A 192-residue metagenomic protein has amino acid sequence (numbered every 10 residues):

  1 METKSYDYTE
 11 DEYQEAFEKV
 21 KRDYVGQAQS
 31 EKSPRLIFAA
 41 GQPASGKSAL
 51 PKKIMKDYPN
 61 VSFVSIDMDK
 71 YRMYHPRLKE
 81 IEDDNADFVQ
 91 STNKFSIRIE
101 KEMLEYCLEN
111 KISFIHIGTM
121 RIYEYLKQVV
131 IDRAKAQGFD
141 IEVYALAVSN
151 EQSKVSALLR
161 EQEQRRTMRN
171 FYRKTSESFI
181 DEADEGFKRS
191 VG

Functional and structural regions predicted by a protein language model:
M1-Q29: N-terminal pre-Walker A segment at the start of P-loop NTPase domains
G26-P34, C107-L108: Phosphate-binding P-loop
Q42-P43: The conserved Walker
K47: Conserved lysine of the Walker
L50: Hydrophobic positions on the alpha1 helix immediately C-terminal to the Walker A/P-loop
D57, V155-G192: Conserved GTP-binding G-domain of TRAFAC-class P-loop NTPases and closely related GTPase folds
N60-I131: Conserved nucleotide-sensing/catalytic segment adjacent to the nucleotide-binding pocket in NTP-handling enzymes
K135-A157: Conserved phosphate-donor/acceptor-positioning beta-strand/loop module used by diverse small-molecule
